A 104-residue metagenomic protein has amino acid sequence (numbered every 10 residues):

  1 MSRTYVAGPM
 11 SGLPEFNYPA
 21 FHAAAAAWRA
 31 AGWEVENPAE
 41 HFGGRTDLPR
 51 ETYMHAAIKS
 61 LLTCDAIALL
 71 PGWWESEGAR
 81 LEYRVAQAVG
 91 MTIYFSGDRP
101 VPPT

Functional and structural regions predicted by a protein language model:
M1-T104: Conserved catalytic or regulatory cores that recognize and/or transform ribose-phosphate-containing ligands
